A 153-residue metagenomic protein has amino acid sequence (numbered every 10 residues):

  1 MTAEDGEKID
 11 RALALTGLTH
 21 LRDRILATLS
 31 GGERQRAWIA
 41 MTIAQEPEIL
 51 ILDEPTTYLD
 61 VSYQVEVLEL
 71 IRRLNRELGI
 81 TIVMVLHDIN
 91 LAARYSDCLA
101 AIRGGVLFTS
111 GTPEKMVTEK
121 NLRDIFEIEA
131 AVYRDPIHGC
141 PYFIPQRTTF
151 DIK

Functional and structural regions predicted by a protein language model:
M1, I25-L29, E33: Conserved ABC ATPase signature
T2-L21: Conserved ABC ATPase "signature" region
E46: Conserved catalytic motifs of ABC-family nucleotide-binding domains
L50-E54: Catalytic Walker B motif of ABC-type/P-loop ATPase nucleotide-binding domains
V65-L78: Helical segment within the ABC ATPase nucleotide-binding domain
A100, G104-K115: Conserved switch/coupling elements of ABC/ABC-like ATPase nucleotide-binding domains
R123-K153: ABC ATPase nucleotide-binding domains
